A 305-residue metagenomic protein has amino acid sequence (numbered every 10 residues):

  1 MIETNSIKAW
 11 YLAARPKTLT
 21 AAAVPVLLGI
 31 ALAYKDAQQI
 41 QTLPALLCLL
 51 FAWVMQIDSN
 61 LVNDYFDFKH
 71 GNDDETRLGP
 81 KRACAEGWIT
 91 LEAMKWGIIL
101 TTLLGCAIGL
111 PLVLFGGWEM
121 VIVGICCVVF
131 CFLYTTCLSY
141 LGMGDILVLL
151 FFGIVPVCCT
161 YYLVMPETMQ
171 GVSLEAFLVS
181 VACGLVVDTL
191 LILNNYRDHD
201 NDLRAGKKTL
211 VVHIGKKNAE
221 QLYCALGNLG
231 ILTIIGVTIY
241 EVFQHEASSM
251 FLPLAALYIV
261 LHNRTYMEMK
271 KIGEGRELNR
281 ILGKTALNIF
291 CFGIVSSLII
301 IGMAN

Functional and structural regions predicted by a protein language model:
M1-L43, L47, L141-G144: Topogenic membrane-insertion module of multi-pass membrane proteins
V24-G29, L147-Y161, C183, V212-K216 (+1 more regions): Small-residue-rich segments of transmembrane alpha-helices in multi-pass membrane proteins, especially helix faces
L27-L28, A37-V62, V121-F132, G171-L193: Membrane-embedded alpha-helical segments that form the functional core of polytopic membrane enzymes, especially those
V54-L78, T189-V211: Acidic (Asp/Glu-rich) catalytic motifs at the cytosolic membrane interface
E75-F115, K207-Q244, A286-F290: Multi-pass membrane catalytic core of lipid/isoprenoid biosynthesis enzymes
R82-T168: Intramembrane alpha-helical segments
L149-H199, A205, K217-E220: Functional transmembrane core segments of multi-pass inner-membrane proteins
I239-N305: Extended hydrophobic alpha-helices typical of membrane-associated regions
